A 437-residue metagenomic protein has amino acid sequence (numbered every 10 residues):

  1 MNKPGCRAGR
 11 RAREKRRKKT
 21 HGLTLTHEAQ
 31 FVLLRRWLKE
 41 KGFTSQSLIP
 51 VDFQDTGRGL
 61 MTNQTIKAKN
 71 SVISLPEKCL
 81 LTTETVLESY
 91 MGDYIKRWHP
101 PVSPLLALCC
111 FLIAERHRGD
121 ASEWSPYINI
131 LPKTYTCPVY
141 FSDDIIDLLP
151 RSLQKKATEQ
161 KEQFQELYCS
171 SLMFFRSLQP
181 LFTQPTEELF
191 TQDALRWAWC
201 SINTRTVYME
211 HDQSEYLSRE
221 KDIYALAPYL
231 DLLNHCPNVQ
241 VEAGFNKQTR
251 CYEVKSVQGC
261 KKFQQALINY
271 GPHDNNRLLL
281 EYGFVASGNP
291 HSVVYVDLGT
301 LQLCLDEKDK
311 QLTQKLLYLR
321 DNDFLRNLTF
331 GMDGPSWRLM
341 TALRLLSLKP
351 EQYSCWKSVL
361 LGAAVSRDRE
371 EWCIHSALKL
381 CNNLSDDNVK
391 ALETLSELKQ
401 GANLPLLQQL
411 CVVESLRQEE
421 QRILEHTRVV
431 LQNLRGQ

Functional and structural regions predicted by a protein language model:
N2-C79, E84-L87, E115-Q437: Long, positively charged leader/targeting segments at protein N-termini
L80-L81, R97-R118: Hydrophobic or amphipathic alpha-helical targeting/insertion segments
Y90-G92, K96, V430: Secreted, disulfide-rich extracellular signaling modules
